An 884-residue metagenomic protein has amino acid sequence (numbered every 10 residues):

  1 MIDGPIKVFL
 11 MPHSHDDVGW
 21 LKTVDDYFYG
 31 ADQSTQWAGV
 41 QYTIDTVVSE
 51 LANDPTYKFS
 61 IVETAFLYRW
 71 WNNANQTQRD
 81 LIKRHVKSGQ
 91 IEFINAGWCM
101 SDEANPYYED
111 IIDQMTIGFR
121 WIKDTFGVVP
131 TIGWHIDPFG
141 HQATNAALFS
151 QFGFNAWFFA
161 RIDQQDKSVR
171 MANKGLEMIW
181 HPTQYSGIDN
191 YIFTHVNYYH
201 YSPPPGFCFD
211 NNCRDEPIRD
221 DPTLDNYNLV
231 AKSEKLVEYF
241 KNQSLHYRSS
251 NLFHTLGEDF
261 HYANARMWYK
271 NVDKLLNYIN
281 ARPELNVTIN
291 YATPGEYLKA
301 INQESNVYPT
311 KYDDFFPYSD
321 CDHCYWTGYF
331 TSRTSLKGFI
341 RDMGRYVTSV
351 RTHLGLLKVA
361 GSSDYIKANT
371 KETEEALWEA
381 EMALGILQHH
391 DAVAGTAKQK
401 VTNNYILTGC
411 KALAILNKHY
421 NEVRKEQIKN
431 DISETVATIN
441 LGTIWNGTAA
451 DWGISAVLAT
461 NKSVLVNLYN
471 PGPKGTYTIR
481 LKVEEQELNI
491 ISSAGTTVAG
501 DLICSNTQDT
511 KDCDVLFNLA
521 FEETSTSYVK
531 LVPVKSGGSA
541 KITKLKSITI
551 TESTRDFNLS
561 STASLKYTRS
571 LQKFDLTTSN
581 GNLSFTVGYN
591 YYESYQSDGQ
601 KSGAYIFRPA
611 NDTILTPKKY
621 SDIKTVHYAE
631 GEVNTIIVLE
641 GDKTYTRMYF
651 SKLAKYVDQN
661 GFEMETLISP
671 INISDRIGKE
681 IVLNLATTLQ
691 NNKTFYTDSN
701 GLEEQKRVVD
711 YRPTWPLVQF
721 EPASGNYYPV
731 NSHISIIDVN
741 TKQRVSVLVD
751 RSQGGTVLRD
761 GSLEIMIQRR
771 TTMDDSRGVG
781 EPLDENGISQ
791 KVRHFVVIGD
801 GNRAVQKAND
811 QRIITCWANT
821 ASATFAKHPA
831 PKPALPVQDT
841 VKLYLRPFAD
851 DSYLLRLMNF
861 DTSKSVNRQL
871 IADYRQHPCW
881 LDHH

Functional and structural regions predicted by a protein language model:
M1-D113, I122, F209, Y346-T352: N-terminal catalytic cores of secreted or lumenal carbohydrate-active enzymes
M1-P5, L51, K270-I289, G295-H884: Terminal accessory/anchoring regions of large secretory-pathway or extracellular enzymes
G4-K7, N53-F59, K87-E92, T125-T131 (+4 more regions): Loop/turn elements at helix/coil->beta-strand transitions in domains of secreted/extracellular proteins
H13, G118, F149, T255 (+2 more regions): Conserved, mostly hydrophobic/aromatic
D17-G39, V62-N72, N95-I112, G127-G140 (+5 more regions): The substrate-binding groove and active-site-proximal loops of carbohydrate-active enzymes, especially glycoside
T43-V48, L81-V86, I111-I122, L229-H246 (+1 more regions): Structured alpha-helical segments in the cores of large, soluble enzyme domains
E109-T144, Q151, E238-F253: CE4/NodB-like, metal-dependent polysaccharide N-deacetylase domain that modifies extracellular/periplasmic N-acetylated
S150-H254, E258, Y278-N290, P294-G295: Active-site-adjacent pocket scaffolds in enzyme catalytic domains
